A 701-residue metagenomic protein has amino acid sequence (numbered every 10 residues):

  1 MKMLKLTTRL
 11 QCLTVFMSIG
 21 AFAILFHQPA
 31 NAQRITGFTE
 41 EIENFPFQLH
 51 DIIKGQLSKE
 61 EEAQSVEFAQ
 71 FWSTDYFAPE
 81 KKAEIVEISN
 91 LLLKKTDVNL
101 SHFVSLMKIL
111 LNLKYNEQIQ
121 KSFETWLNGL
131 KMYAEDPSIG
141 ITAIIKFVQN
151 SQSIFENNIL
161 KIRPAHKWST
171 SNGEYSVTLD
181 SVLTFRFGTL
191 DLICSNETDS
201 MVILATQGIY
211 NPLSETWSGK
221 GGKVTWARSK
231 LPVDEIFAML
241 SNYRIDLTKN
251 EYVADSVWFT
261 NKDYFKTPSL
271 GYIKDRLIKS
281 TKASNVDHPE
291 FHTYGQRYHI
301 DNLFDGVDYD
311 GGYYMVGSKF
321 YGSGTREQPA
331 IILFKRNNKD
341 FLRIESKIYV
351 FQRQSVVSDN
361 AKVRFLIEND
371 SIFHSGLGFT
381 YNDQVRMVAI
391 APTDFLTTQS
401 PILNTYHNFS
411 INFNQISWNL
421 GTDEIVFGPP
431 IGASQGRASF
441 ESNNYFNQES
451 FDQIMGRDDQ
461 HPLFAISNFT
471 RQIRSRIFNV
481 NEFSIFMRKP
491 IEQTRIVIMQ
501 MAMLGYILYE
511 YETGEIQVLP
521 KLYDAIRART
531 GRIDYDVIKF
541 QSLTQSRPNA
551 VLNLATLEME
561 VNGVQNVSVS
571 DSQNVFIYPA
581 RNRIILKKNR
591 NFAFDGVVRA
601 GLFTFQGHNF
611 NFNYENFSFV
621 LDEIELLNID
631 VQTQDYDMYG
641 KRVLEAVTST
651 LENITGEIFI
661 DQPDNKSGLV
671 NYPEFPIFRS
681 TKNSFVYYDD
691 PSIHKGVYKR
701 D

Functional and structural regions predicted by a protein language model:
M1-G37: Bacterial Sec-dependent N-terminal signal peptides
Q33-D701: Structural signature for solvent-exposed beta-strand/loop edge elements and short helix-capping sites, enriched
